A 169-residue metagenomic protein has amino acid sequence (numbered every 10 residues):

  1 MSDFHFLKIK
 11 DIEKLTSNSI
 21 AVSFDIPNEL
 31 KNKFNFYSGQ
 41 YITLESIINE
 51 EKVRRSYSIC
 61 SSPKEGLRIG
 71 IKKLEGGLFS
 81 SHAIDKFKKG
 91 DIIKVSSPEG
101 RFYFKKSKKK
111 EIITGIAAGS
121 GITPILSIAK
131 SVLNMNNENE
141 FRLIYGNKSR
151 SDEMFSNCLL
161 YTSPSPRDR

Functional and structural regions predicted by a protein language model:
S2-I92, S96, E111, N147-S149: Ferredoxin-reductase
P98-S107: A short, basic/flexible loop-to-alpha-helix module at the beginning of a structural domain
I112, E140-R142: Residues at the starts of beta-strands that form the adenosine-phosphate
T114-I116: Conserved beta-strand elements of the Class I
L126-L133: Histidine-anchored nucleotide/phosphate-binding helix
N134-N139: Conserved S-adenosyl-L-methionine
Y145-N157: Rossmann-like dinucleotide-binding cores of NAD(P)H-dependent redox enzymes
Y161-R169: Single conserved hydrophobic/aromatic residue that forms the stacking wall/gate of nucleotide- or nucleobase-binding
